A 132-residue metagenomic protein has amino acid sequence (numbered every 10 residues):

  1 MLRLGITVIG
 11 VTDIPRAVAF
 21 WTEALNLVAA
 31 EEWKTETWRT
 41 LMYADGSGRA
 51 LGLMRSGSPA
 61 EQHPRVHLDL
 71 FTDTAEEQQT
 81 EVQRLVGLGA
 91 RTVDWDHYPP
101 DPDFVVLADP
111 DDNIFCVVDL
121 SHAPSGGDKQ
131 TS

Functional and structural regions predicted by a protein language model:
M1-A19, V66, L70, S121-S132: N-terminal beta-strand motif that seeds the catalytic metal site of vicinal oxygen chelate
L2, V8-A50, P100: Core segments of cupin and vicinal oxygen chelate
D13-I14, L68-D111: Vicinal oxygen chelate
W21, D109-F115: Short, glycine-anchored, charge-dense loop/turn motifs used at functional sites
T22, W38, L51, H63-V66 (+3 more regions): Polytopic alpha-helical membrane proteins, predominantly small-molecule transporters/carriers
L41-G46, L107-P110, L120: Active-site beta-strand termini and strand-to-loop segments that position acidic
D45-S56, A60-P64, L70, E76 (+2 more regions): Conserved, structured core segments of small domains
R49-M54, V106, F115-V118: Conserved beta-strand in the GNAT
